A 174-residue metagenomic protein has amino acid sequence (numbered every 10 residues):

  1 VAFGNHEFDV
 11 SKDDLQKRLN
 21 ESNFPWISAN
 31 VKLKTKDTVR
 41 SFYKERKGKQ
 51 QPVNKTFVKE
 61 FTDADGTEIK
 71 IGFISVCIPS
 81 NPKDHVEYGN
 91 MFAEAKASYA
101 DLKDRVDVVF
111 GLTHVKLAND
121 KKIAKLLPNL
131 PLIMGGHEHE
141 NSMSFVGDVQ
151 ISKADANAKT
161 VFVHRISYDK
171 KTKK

Functional and structural regions predicted by a protein language model:
A2-K174: Acidic, metal/ion-coordinating pockets
